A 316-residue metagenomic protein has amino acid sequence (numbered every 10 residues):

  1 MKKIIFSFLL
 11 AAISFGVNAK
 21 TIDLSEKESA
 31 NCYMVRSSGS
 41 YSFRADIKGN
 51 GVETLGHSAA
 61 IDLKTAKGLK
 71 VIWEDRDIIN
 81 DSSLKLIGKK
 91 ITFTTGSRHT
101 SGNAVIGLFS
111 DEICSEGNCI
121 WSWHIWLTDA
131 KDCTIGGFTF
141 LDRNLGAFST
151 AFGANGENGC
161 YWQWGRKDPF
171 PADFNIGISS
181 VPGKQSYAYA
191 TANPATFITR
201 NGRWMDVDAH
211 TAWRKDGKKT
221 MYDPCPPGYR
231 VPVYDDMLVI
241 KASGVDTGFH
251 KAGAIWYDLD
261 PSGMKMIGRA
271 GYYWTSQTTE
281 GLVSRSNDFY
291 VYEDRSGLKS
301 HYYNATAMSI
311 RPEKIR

Functional and structural regions predicted by a protein language model:
M1-T21, P312: Bacterial Sec-dependent N-terminal signal peptides
K3, L84, D246-G248: Assembly/interface hotspot detector across virion components, adhesins/toxins, and nucleic-acid enzymes
I5, A154, G263-K265: Alpha-helical interaction segments
S7-A11, G96, S115, M264 (+1 more regions): Generic marker of residues within folded, mature protein domains
F8-L9, S83, D258, G281: Acidic/proline-rich low-complexity IDRs
K20-K219, T279, N304-R316: Short, compositionally biased
A147, F197-R316: C-terminal, surface-exposed recognition/capping segments
